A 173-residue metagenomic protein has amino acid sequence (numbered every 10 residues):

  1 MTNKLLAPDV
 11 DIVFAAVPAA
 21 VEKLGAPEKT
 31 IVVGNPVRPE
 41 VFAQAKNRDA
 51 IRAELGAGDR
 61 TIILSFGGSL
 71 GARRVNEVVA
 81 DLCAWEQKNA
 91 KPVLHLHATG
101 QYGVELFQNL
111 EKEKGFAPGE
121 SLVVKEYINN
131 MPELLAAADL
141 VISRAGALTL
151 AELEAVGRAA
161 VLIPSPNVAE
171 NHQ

Functional and structural regions predicted by a protein language model:
M1-K46: Active-site-proximal region of nucleotide-activated glycan assembly enzymes, centered on histidine/acidic-rich loops
M1-T2, N129-E133, T149: Short acidic active-site motifs
P18, G68, G100, G146 (+1 more regions): Short glycine-/small-residue-rich Rossmann-like dinucleotide-binding loops
A20-K23, V41-F42, Y102-Q108, E170: Short, charged/polar "capping" segments at the starts of alpha-helices and the immediately preceding loops
V32-V33, K125, I163: Hydrophobic residues at beta-strand termini and immediately following loops that shape nucleotide-binding pockets
N47, A53, A57-L140: Donor-nucleotide binding loops and adjacent catalytic segments primarily of GT-B fold Leloir glycosyltransferases
A136-A138, E154-V161: Conserved donor-binding/catalytic loop of nucleotide-activated donor transferases
S143, A159-E170: Short hydrophobic beta-strand element within catalytic cores of glycosyltransferases and related nucleotide-activated
